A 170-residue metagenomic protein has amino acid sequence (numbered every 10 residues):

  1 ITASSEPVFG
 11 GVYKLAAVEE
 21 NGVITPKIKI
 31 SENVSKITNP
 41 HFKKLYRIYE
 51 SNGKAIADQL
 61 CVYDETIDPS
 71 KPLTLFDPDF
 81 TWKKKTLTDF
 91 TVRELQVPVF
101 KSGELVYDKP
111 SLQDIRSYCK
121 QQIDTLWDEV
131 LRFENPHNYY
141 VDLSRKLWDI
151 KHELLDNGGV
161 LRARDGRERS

Functional and structural regions predicted by a protein language model:
T2-S170: Gly/Ser/Thr/Ala-enriched C-terminal appendages of enzymes
